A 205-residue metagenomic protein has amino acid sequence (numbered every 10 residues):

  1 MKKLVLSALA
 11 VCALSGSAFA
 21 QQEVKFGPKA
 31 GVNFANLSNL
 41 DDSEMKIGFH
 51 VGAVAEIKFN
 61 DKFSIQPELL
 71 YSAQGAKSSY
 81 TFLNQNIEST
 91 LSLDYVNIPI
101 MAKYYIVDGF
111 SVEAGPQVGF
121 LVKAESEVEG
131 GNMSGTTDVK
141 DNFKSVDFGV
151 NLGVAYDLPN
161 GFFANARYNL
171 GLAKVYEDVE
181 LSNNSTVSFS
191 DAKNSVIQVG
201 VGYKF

Functional and structural regions predicted by a protein language model:
L9, G52-V54, P99-M101, G153-A155 (+1 more regions): Outer-membrane beta-barrel architecture
Q22-V24, S43-F49, S92-V96, K144-V150 (+1 more regions): Residues that define the transmembrane beta-barrel architecture of outer-membrane proteins
K25, N33, A155-F163, L170 (+1 more regions): Outer-membrane beta-barrel "beta-signal"
V32-N36, Y71-G75, V118-V122, Y168-K174 (+1 more regions): Transmembrane beta-strands of outer-membrane beta-barrel pores
L37-S43, A73-D94, V122-V146, K174-A192: Flexible, solvent-exposed loop segments that connect beta-strands
A55-I57, Y104, F120, Y156-L158 (+2 more regions): Residue-level signature of outer-membrane beta-barrel architecture
K62-I65, F110-V112, N160-A166: Repeated loop/turn-to-beta-strand initiation elements of outer-membrane beta-barrel proteins
